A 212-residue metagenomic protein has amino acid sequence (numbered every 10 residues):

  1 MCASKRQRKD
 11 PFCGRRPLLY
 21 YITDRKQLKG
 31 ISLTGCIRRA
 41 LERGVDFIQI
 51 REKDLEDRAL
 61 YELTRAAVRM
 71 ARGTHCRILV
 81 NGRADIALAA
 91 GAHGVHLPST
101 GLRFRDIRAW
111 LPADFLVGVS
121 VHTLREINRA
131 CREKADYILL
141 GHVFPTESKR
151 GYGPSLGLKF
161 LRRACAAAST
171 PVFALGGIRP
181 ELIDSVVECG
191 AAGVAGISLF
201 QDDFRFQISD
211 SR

Functional and structural regions predicted by a protein language model:
K5-R15, D203-R212: Short, basic, low-complexity termini and linkers enriched in Ser/Thr/Gly/Pro that act as targeting/leader peptides
P17-T34, L116-V121, A174: Active-site mouth loops of central-metabolism enzymes
L18-Y20, F47-Q49, R77-L79, H93-H96 (+4 more regions): Structural preference for beta-strand elements that scaffold enzyme active sites
Y21, S99-I107, Y137-Y152, I178-Q207: Glycine-rich phosphate-binding active-site loops on the catalytic face of alpha/beta enzymes
R39-I48: Catalytic domains of carbohydrate-active enzymes, especially glycoside hydrolases
Q49-A59, H142-R150: Glycine-rich, proline-tolerant flexible connector loops at the mouths of alpha/beta enzymes
L60-G82, S99, R105-T123, G151-A174 (+1 more regions): Alpha-helix-loop-beta-strand connector modules within alpha/beta enzyme cores
I78-H93, H122-K134, A167-A174, I178-G196 (+1 more regions): Catalytic cores of alpha/beta
